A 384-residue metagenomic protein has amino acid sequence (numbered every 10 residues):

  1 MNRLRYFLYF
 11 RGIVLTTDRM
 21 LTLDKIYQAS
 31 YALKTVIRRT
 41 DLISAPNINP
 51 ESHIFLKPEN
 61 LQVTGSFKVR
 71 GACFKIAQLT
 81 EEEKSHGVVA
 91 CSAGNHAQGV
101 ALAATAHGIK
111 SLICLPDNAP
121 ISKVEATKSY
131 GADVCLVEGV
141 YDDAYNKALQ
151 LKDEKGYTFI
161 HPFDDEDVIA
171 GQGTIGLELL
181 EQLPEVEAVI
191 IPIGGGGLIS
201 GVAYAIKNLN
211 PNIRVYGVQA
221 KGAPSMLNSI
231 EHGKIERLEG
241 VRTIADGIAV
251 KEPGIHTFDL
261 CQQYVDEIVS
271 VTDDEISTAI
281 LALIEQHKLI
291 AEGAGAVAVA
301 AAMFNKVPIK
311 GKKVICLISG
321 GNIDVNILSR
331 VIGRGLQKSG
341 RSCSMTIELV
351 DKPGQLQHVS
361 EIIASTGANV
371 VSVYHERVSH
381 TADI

Functional and structural regions predicted by a protein language model:
M1-R3, P116-D117: A signal for specific C-terminal beta-sheet/loop modules enriched in small/flexible residues with GP/PG/PP motifs
N2, Y6-Y9, D18: Intrinsic-disorder-associated, low-complexity terminal segments enriched in Asp/Asn/His/Tyr and depleted of Lys/Arg
L15-I384: PLP-dependent amino-acid enzyme catalytic core
